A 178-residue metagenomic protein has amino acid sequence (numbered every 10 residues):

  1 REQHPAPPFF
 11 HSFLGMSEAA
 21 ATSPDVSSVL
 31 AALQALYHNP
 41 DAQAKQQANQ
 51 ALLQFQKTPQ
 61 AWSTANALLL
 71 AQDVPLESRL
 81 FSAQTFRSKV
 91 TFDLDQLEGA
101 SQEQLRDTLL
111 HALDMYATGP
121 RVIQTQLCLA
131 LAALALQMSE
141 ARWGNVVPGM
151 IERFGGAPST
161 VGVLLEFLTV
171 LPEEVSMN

Functional and structural regions predicted by a protein language model:
R1-G15: Short, Lys/Arg-enriched N-terminal segments with co-localized hydrophobic residues within the first ~10-30 amino acids
F13-N178: Karyopherin-beta/Importin-beta family HEAT-repeat alpha-solenoid scaffold
